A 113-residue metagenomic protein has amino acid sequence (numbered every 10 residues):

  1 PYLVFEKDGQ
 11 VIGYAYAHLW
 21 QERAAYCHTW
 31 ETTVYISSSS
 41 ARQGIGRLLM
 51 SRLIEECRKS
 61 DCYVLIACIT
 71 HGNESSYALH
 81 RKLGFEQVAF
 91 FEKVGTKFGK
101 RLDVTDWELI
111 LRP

Functional and structural regions predicted by a protein language model:
P1-S39, M50, I110-R112: Acetyl-CoA-dependent GNAT
G9, G13, G44-G46, G84 (+1 more regions): Conserved phosphate-binding and hydrolysis motifs of nucleotide-dependent enzymes
Y16, I66-I69, E86-D103: Conserved catalytic-core motifs of GNAT/GCN5-like acyltransferases
H28, D61, R101-D103: Residue-level preference for beta-strand/loop junctions
T32, L65-A67, W107: A structural signal for short, well-ordered beta-strand segments
I36, R42-K59, V64, E74-K82: Conserved acetyl-CoA-binding loop-helix of GNAT-fold acetyltransferases
H80, F85, W107: Conserved active-site tyrosine of GNAT-family acetyltransferases
D103-I110: A short hydrophobic beta-strand segment most commonly corresponding to one strand of the jelly-roll/cupin
